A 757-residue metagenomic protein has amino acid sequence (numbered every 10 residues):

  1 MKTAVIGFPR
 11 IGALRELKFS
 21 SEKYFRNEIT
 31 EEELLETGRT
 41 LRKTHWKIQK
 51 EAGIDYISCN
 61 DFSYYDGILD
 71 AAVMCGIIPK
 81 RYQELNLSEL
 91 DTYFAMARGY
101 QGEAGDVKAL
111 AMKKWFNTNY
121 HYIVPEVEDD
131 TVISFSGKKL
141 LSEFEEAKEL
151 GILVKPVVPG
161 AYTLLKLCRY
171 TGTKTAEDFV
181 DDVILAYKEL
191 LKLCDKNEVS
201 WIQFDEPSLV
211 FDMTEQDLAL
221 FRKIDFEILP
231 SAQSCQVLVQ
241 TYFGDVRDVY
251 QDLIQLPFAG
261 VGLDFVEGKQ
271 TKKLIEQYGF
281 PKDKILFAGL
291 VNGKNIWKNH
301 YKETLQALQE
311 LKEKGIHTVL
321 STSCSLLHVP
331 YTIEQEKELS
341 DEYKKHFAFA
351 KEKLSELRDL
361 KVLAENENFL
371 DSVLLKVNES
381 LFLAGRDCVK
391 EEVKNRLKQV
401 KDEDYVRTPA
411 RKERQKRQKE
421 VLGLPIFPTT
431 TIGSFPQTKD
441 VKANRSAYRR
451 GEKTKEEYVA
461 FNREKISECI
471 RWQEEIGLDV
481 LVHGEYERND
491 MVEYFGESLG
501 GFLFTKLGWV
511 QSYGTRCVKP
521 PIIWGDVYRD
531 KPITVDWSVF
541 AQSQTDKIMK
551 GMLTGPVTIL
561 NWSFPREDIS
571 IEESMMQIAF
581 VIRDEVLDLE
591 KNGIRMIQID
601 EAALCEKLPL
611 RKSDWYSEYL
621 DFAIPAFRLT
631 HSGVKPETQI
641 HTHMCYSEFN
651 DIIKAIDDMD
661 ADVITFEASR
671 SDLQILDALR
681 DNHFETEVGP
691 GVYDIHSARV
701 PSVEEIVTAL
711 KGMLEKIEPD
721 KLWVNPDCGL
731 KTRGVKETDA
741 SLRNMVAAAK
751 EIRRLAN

Functional and structural regions predicted by a protein language model:
M1-N757: Domain-level signal for soluble alpha/beta catalytic cores
